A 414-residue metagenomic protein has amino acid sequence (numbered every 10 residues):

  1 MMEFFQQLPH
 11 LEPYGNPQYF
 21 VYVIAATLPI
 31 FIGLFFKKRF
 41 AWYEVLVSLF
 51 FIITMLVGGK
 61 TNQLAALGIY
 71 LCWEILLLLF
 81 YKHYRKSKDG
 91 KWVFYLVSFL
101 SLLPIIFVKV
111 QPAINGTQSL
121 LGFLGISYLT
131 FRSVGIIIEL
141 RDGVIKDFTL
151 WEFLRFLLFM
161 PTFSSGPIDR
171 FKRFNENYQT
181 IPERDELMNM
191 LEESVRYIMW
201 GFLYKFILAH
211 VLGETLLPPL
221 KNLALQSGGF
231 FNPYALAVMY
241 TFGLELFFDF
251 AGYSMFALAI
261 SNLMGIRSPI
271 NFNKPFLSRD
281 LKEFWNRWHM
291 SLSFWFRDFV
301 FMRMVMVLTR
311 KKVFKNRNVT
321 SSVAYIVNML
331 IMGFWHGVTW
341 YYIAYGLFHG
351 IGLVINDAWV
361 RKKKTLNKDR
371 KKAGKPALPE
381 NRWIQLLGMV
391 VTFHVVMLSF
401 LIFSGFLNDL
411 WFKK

Functional and structural regions predicted by a protein language model:
M2-K414: Membrane-embedded transmembrane alpha-helical bundles that form the catalytic cores of multi-pass lipid-modifying
